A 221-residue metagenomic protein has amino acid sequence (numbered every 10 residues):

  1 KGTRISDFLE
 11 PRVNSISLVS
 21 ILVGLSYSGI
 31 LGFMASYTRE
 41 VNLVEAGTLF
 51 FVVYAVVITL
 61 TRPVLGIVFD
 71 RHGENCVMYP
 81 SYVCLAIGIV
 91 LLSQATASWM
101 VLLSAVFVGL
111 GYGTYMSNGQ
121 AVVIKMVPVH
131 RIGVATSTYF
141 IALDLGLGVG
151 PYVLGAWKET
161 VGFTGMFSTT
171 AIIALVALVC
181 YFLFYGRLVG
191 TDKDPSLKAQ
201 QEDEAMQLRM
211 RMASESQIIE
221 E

Functional and structural regions predicted by a protein language model:
K1-S20, L197-E220: Juxtamembrane intracellular "pre-TM" segments in multi-pass secondary transporters
V13-F51: Extracytoplasmic gate region of multi-pass secondary transporters
V44-E45, V129-Y139: Loop-to-transmembrane helix entry/capping segments in MFS-fold secondary transporters and related SLC/MFSD carriers
T61-G73, K158-E159: Helix-to-loop junctions at the C-terminal end of transmembrane segments in multipass secondary transporters
C76-L91: Structural signature of the two symmetry-related core transmembrane helices
S93-S104: Helix-loop junctions at membrane interfaces in 12-TM secondary transporters
T114-V127: Intracellular juxtamembrane helix-capping segments at the cytosolic ends of symmetry-related transmembrane helices
A156-A174: A membrane-interface helix-boundary motif in multi-pass transporters
